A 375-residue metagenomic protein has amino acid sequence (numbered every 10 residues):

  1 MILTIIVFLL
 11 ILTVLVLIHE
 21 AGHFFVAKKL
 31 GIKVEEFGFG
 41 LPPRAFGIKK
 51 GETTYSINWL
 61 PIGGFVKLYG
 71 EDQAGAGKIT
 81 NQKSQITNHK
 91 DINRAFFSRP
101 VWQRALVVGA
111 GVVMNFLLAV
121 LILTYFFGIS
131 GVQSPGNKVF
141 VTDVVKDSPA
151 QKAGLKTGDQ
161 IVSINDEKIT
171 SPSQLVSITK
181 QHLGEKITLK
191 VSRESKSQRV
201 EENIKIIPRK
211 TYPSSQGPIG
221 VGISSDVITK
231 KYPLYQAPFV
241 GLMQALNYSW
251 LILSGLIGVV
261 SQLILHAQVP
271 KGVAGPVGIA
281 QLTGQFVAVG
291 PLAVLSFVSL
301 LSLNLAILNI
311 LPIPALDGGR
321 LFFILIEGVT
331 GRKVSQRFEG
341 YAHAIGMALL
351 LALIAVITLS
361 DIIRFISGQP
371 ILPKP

Functional and structural regions predicted by a protein language model:
M1-F8, R99-V108, N115, A293-F297: Residue-level signature of transmembrane alpha-helical entry/exit and packing/kink sites in multi-pass membrane
L3-I79, L308-L311, A315-L316, L321-T330: Small-residue-rich helix-interface/hinge motifs
L30-E35, G131-P149, G368-L372: Alpha-helical transmembrane signal-anchor/signal-peptide segments
G64-G75, H89-D143, H343-A352: Internal alpha-helical transmembrane segments
A76-I92, E194-E201: Short, basic, low-complexity termini and linkers enriched in Ser/Thr/Gly/Pro that act as targeting/leader peptides
R94-R99, R199-E202, P208-L305, L321-Y341 (+1 more regions): Functional transmembrane alpha-helices
A150-P172, A245: Conserved PDZ fold ligand-binding element
K156, V162-S163, V176-G222: PDZ-domain C-terminal substructure recognizer with occasional recognition of PDZ-binding tails
